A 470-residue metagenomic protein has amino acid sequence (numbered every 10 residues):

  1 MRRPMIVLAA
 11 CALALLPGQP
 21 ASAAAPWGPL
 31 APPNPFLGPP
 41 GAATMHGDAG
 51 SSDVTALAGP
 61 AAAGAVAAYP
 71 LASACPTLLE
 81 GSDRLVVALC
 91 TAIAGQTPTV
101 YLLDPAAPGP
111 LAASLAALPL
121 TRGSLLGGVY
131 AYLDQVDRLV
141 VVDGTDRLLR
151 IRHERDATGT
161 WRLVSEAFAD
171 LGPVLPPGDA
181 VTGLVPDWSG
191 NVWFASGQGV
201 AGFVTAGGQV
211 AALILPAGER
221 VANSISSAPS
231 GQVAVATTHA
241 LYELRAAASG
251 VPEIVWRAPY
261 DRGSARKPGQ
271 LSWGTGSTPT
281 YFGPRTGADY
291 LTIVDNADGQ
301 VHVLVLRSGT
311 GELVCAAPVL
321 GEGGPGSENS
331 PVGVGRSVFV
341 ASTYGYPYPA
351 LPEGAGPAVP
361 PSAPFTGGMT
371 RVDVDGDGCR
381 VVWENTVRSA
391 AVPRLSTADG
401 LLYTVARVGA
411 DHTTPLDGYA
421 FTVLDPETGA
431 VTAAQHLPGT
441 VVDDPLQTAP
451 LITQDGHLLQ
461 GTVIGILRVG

Functional and structural regions predicted by a protein language model:
R2-L8, A12-L120, L126-V129, Q135-R138 (+3 more regions): Sequence/structural signature of beta-propeller modules and their immediately flanking N-terminal secretory/stalk
P70-E80, P119-Q135, G172-V185, G218-P229 (+5 more regions): Repeated scaffold domains used in trafficking and secretory/extracellular systems, primarily beta-propellers
V86-A88, R138-V142, N191-A195, Q232-V235 (+5 more regions): Conserved beta-propeller blade signature
C90, D289-D295, E328-T440: Loop/turn-rich, solvent-exposed surfaces of beta-rich toroidal or solenoidal domains
I93-D104, T145-A157, Q198-T205, H239-R245 (+4 more regions): Structural motif
S114-G123, R162-P177, E253-S272, A316-G324 (+2 more regions): Surface-exposed loop and turn segments in beta-propeller and other repeat-based domains that flank or scaffold
L115-G127, T145-R147, R152-S189, S196 (+2 more regions): Asp-box/WD-like beta-propeller blade repeats and closely related beta-sheet repeat scaffolds
D444-G470: Blade-level signature of beta-propeller repeat domains, shared across WD40, Kelch, NHL, RCC1 and BNR/Asp-box propellers
